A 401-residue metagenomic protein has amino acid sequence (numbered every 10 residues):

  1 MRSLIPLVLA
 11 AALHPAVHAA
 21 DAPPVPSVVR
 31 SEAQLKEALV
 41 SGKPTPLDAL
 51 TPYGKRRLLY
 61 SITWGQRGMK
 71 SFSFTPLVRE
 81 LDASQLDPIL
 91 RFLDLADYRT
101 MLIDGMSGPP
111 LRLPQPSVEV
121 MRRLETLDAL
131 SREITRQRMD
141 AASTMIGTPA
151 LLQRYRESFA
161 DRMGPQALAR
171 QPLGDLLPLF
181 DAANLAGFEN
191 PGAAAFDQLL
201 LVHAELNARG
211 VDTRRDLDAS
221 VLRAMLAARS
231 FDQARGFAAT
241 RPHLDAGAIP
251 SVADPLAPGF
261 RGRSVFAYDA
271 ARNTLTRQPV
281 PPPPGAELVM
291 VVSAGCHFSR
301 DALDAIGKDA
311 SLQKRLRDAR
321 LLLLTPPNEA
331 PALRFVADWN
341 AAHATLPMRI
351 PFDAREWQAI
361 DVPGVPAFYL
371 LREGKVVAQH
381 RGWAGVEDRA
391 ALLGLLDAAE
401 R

Functional and structural regions predicted by a protein language model:
M1-L4: Positively charged n-region of N-terminal signal peptides that target proteins for export
P6-H14: Bacterial N-terminal signal peptides
P15-A19: Sec/Tat signal peptide C-region and signal peptidase I cleavage site
A20-P279, R401: Non-globular targeting/processing and membrane-anchoring segments
G187-N190, A294-S299, P327-P331, V377 (+1 more regions): Short acidic, S/G/P-rich loop/turn micro-motifs used as interaction or catalytic elements
R277-L303, G307: Short active-site neighborhood of thiol/selenol oxidoreductases, capturing the structured segment around
R315-F335, A341-R355: Thiol-based oxidoreductase modules, predominantly thioredoxin-like and allied folds used for disulfide exchange
A359, P363-V365, L370-R401: Non-catalytic, surface beta->alpha helical segment in thiol-disulfide oxidoreductase systems
